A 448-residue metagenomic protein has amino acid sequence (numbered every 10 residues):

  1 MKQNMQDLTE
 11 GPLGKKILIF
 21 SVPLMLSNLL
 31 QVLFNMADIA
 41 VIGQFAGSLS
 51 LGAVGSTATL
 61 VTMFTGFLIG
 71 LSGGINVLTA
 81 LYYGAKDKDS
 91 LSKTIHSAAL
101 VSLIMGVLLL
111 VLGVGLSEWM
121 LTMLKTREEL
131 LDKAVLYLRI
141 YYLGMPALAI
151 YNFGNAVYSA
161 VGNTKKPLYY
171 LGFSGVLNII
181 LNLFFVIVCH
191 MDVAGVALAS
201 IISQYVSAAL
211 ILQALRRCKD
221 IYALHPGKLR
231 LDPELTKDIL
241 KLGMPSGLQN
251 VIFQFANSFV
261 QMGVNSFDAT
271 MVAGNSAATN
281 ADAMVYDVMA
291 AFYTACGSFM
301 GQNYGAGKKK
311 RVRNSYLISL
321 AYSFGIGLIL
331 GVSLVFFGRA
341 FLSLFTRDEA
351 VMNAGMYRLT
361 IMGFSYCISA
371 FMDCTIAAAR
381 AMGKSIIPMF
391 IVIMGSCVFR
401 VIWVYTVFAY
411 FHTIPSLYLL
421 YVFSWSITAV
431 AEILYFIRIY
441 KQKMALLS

Functional and structural regions predicted by a protein language model:
M1-S21, T79-P146, V188-M244, M300-S365 (+1 more regions): Short alpha-helical transmembrane segments in multi-pass integral membrane proteins
L8-F45, T59-G74, L78, L103-L110 (+5 more regions): N-terminal transmembrane alpha-helices
I19-D38, I140, Y151, S174 (+5 more regions): Transmembrane helical elements of multi-pass membrane transporters/channels
L33-L51, L121-E128, F184-M191, V251-M284 (+3 more regions): Helix-terminus/linker motif at the lipid-water interface of multi-pass membrane proteins
I42-T62, E129-K133, V193-A194, L235-L242 (+5 more regions): Interfacial/gating helices of multi-pass transporter permease domains
L51-V111, L148-P167, Q261, G274-G338 (+2 more regions): Small-residue-rich hydrophobic transmembrane alpha-helices
M63-G66, N178-N182, A208-L212, M284-D287 (+3 more regions): Hydrophobic transmembrane alpha-helices of multi-pass small-molecule transporters
S72, Y141-S159, P167-N178, V196-I211 (+4 more regions): Short runs within selected transmembrane alpha-helices of multi-pass transporters and secretion channels
